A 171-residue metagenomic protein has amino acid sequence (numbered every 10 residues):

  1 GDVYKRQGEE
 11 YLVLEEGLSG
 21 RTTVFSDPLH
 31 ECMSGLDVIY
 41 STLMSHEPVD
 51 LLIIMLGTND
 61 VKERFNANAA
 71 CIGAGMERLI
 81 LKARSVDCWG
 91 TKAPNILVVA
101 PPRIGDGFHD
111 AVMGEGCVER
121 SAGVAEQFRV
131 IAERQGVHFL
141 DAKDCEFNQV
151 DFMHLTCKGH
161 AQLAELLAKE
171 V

Functional and structural regions predicted by a protein language model:
G1-Y4: Short, small-residue-biased leader/transition segments that mark boundaries at the very start of proteins
G8-E9, M33-V171: Alpha-helical cap/lid subdomain in secreted, periplasmic, or secretory-pathway luminal O-acyl-processing enzymes
E9-V24: A short beta-strand-loop structural module common to alpha/beta enzyme folds
T23-S34: Structural motif
